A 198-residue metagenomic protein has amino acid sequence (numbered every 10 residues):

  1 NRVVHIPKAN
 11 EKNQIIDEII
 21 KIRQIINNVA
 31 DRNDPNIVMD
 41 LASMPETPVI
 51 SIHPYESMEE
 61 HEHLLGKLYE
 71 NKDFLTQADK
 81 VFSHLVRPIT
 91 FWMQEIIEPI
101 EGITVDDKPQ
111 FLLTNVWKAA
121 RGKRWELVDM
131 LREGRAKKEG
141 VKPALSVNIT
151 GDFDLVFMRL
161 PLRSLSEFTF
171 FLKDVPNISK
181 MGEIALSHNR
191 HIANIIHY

Functional and structural regions predicted by a protein language model:
N1-Y198: Short S/T/G/P-rich N-terminal loop/turn motif that feeds into the first structured element of a domain
